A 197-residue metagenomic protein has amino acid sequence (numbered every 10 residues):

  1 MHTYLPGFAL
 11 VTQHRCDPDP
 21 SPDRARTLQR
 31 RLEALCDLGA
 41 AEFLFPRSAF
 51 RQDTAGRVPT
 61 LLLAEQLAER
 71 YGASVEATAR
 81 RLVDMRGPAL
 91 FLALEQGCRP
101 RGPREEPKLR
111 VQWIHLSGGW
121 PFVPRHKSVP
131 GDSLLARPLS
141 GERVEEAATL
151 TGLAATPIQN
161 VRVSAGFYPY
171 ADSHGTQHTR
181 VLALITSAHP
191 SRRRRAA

Functional and structural regions predicted by a protein language model:
M1-A197: Active-site hotspot residues in diverse enzymes, especially metal/ion-binding acidic/histidine motifs
